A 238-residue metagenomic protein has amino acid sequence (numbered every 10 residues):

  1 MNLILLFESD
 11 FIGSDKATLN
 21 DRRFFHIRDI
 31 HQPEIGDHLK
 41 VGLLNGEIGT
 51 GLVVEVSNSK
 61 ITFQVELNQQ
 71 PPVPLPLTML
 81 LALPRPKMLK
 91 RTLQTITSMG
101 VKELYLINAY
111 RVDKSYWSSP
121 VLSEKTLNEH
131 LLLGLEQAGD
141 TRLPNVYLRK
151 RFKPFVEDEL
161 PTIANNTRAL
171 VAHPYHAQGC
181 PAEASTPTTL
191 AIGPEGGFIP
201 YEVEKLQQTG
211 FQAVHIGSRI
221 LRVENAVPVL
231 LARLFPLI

Functional and structural regions predicted by a protein language model:
M1-Q69: N-terminal positively charged helical leader segments and presequences
D15, I35-D37, E47-G49, S59-I61 (+5 more regions): A generic structural signal for short beta-strands and their flanking turns/coil linkers
A17-L19, P74-T78, T186-T189, Q208-I216: Glycine/charged-rich beta-loop-alpha catalytic/anionic-binding loops adjacent to active sites
I27, L89-T92, E202: Hydrophobic side chains in well-ordered alpha-helices
P71-R168: RNA substrate-binding interface of SAM-dependent RNA methyltransferases
L160-V203, F211-V214: Active-site/ligand-binding-proximal alpha/beta "capping" segment
P200-I238: Structured adenosyl-cofactor binding patch, chiefly the S-adenosyl-L-methionine
